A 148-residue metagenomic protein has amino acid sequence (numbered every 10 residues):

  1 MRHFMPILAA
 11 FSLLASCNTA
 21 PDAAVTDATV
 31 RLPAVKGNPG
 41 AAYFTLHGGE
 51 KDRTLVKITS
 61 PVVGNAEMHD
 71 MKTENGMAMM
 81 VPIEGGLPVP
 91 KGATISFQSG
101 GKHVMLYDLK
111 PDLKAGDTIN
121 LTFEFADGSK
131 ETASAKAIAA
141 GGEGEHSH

Functional and structural regions predicted by a protein language model:
R2-A10: Sec-dependent signal peptide recognition, specifically the positively charged N-region followed immediately by
C17-P21: Bacterial signal peptide processing site
D22-H148: Compact, glycine-rich, soluble single-domain proteins
